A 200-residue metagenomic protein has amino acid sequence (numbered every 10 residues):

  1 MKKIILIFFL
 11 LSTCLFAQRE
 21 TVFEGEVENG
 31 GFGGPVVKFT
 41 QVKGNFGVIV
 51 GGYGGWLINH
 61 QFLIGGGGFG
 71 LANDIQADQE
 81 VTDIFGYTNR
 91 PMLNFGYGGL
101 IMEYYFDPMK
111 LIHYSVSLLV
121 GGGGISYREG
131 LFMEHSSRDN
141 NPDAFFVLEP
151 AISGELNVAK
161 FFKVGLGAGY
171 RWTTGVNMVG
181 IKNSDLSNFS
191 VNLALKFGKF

Functional and structural regions predicted by a protein language model:
I4-T13: Sec-dependent N-terminal signal peptides
A17-I64, K196-F200: Short glycine/proline- and aromatic-enriched beta-strand/turn motifs that initiate or cap beta-hairpins
N29, F46-V50, L93-G98, I112 (+2 more regions): Residues that define the transmembrane beta-barrel architecture of outer-membrane proteins
N29-P35, I64-G66, G98, Y114-L118 (+3 more regions): Transmembrane beta-strands of outer-membrane beta-barrel proteins
V36-G44, A72-D78, G122-E129, W172-V179: Sequence/structural signature of outer-membrane beta-barrel proteins
K38-T40, I84-R90, E134-N140, V176-N183: Extracellular loop and loop/strand-boundary signature of outer-membrane beta-barrel proteins
Q61-H135, V158, F197-K199: Gram-negative (and chloroplast) outer-membrane scaffold detector with strong preference for beta-barrel transmembrane
E155-F200: Predominantly the C-terminal beta-signal and adjacent terminal strand-loop region of outer-membrane beta-barrel
